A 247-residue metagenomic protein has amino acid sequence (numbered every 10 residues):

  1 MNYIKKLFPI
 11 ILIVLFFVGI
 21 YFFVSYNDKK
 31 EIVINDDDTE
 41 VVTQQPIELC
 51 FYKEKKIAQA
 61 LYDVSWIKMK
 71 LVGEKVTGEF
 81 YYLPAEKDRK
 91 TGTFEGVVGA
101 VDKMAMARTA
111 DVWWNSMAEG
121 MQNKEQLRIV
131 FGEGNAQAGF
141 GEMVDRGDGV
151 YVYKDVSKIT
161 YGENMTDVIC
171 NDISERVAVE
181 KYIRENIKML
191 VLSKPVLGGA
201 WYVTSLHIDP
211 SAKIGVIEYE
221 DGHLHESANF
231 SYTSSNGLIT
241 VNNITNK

Functional and structural regions predicted by a protein language model:
M1-I13: N-terminal Sec-pathway targeting helices
L15-S25: Hydrophobic alpha-helical membrane-insertion segments, chiefly the h-region of N-terminal signal peptides
Y26-V42: Ser/Thr/Pro/Gly-rich low-complexity linker/stalk segments immediately outside membranes or between
D38-D63, I183-R184: Tryptophan-anchored aromatic micro-motifs
K68-V97, D209-S227: N-terminal glycine/threonine-rich, aromatic-flanked beta-hairpin/loop signature
V76-T77, M106-I173, N246: Beta-sheet ligand-binding and adhesion/scaffold domains
E86-F131, F230-S234, I239-N246: Contiguous, well-ordered beta-strand patches that form the walls/edges of small beta-barrel/beta-sandwich domains
D172-Y202: Short, non-transmembrane alpha-helical segments in secretory-pathway proteins
